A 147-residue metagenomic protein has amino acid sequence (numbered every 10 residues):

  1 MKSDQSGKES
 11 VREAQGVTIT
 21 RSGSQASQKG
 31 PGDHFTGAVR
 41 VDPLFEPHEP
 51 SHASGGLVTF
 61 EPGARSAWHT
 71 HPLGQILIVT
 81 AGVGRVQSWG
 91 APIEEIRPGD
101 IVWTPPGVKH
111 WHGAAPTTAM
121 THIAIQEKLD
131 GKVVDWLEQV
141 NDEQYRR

Functional and structural regions predicted by a protein language model:
M1-H52, V133-R147: A short, N-terminal "cap"/entry segment at the start of jelly-roll beta-barrel domains of the cupin/DSBH fold
R40, S54-H71: Conserved short histidine dyad/triad with adjacent acidic residue
E46, T70, I78, P98 (+1 more regions): Conserved strand-loop elements at the edges of beta-sheets that form or border functional pockets
P62, P72-G90: Glycine- and acidic-residue-biased ligand/ion/polar-headgroup-sensing regions
S66-W68, V86-Q87, T104, K109-P116: Short beta-strand His + acidic residue motifs that chelate non-heme Fe in jelly-roll/DSBH and cupin folds
G90-P106: Short acidic-glycine-tyrosine-enriched beta hairpin
W103, T117-W136: A short hydrophobic beta-strand segment most commonly corresponding to one strand of the jelly-roll/cupin
